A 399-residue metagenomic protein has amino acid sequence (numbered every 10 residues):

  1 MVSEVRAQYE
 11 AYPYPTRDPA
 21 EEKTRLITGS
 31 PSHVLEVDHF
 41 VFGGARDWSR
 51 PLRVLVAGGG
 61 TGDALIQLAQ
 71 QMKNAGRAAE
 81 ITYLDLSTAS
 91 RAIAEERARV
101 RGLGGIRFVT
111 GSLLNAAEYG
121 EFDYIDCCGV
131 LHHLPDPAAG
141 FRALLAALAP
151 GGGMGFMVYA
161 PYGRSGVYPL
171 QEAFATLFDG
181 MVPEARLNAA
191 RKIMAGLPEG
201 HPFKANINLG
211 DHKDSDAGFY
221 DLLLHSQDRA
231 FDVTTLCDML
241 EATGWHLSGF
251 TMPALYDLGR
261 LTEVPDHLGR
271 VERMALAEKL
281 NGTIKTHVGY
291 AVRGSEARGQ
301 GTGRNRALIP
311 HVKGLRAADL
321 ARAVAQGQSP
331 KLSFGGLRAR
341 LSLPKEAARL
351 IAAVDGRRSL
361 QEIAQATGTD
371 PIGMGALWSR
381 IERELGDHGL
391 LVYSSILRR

Functional and structural regions predicted by a protein language model:
A11-L52, Q67, Q71: Conserved alpha-helix/loop element of class I SAM-dependent methyltransferases that forms part of the SAM/SAH-binding
T61-R77: Conserved SAM-binding loop of SAM-dependent methyltransferases across substrates and taxa, primarily the Class I
R101-L114: Conserved SAM-binding strand-loop segment of SAM-dependent methyltransferases
N115-I125: A short acidic, Gly/Pro-enriched loop at the edge of an enzyme's catalytic core that lines a small-molecule cofactor
D123-P137: A short SAM/SAH-binding and catalytic strip from SAM-dependent methyltransferases
A138-P150: A short glycine-rich, Lys/Arg-flanked "PGG" loop and its adjoining helix->strand segment in the class I
G153-A205: Conserved class I S-adenosyl-L-methionine
L258-A291, G336-R399: Long, charge-rich, low-complexity alpha-helical segments
